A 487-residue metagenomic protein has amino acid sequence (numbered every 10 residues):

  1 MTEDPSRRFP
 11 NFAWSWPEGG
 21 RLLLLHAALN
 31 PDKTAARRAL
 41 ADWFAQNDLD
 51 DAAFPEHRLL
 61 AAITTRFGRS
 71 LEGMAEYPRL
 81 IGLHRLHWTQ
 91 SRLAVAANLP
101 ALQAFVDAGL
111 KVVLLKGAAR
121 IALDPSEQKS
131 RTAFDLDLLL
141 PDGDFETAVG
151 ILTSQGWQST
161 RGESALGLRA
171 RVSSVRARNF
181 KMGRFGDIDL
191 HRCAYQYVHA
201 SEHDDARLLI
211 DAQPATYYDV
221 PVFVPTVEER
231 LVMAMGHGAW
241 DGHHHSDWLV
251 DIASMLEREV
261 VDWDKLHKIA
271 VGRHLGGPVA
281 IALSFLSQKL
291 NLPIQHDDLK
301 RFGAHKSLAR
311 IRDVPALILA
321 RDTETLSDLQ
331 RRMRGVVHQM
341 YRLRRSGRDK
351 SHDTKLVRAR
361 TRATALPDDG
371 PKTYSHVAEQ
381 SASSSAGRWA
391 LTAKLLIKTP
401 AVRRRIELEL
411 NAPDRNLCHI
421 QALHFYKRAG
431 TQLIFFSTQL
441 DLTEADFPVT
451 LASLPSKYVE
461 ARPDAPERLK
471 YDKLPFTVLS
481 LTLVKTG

Functional and structural regions predicted by a protein language model:
T2-F134, L140-T364, D368: Conserved NTP-donor binding/palm subdomain of two-metal-ion nucleotidyltransferases/polymerases, i.e., the charged
F134, R184-G186, G387-L391, R404-I406 (+3 more regions): Residues at beta-strand starts and edge strands
L136-L138, L190, A393, T438 (+1 more regions): A structural signal for short, well-ordered beta-strand segments
P141, L396-K398, Q439-T443, V484: Solvent-exposed residues in well-ordered beta-strands and their adjoining turns, especially edge/terminal strands
N179, D187-D189, E407, T450 (+1 more regions): Generic structural signal for residues positioned in beta-strands
Q196-H199, L231-V232, A401, K427-A429 (+1 more regions): A short local loop/turn or secondary-structure capping micro-motif enriched for an aromatic residue
T354-R388, T392, L396-R405, N411-C418 (+2 more regions): Glycan-recognition and processing domains
R415-D446, Y458: Extracellular carbohydrate recognition and processing domains and analogous Trp-centered ligand-binding platforms
